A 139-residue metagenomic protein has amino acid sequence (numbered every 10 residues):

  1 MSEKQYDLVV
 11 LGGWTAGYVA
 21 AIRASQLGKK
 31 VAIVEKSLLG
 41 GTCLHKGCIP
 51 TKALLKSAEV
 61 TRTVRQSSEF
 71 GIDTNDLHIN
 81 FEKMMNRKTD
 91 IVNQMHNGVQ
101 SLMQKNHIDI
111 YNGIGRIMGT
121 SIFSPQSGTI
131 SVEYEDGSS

Functional and structural regions predicted by a protein language model:
S2-A16: Beta1/beta-strand and adjacent pyrophosphate-binding region of the FAD-binding site in flavoprotein oxidoreductases
S2-K4, I22-K29, V34-S139: Glycine-rich flavin
V19: Short alpha-helical segment within the catalytic ATP-binding CA
